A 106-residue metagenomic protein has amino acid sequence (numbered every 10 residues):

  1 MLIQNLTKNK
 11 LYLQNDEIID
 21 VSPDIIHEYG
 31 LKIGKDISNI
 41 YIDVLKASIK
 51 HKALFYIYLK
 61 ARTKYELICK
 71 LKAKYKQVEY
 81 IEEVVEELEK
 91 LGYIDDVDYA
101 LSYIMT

Functional and structural regions predicted by a protein language model:
M1-T106: An alpha-helical, amphipathic repeat domain used for nucleic-acid recognition, typified by the mTERF helical solenoid
